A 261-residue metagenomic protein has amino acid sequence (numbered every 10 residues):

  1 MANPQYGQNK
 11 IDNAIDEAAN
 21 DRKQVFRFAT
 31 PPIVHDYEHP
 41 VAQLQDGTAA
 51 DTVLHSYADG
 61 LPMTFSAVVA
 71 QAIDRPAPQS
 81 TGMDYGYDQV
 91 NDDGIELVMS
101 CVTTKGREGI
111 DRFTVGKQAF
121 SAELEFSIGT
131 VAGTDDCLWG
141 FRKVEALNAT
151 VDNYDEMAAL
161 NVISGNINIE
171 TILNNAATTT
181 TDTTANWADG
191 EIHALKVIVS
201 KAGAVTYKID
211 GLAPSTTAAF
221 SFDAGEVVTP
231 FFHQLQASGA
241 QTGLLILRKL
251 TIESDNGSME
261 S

Functional and structural regions predicted by a protein language model:
N3-P4, N9-F120, F126, D255-S261: Low-complexity, Ser/Thr/Pro/Gly-rich disordered linker/stalk regions
D88-N168: Secretory/extracellular carbohydrate-interaction modules and structurally similar beta-sandwich "look-alikes"
F120, E191-H193, V228: Exposed beta-strand face motif in extracellular beta-rich ectodomains
T171-A194: Short, aromatic/His-centered strand-loop micro-motif at the edge of beta-sheets
E191-T206: Localized edge beta-strand/strand-to-loop motifs within extracellular or lumenal beta-rich domains
K208-A213: Short strand-turn-strand beta-turns centered on an Asx-Gly dipeptide
P214, I246-S261: Extracellular polysaccharide-targeting segments
A218-K249: Flexible glycan-contacting loops in extracellular carbohydrate-active proteins
